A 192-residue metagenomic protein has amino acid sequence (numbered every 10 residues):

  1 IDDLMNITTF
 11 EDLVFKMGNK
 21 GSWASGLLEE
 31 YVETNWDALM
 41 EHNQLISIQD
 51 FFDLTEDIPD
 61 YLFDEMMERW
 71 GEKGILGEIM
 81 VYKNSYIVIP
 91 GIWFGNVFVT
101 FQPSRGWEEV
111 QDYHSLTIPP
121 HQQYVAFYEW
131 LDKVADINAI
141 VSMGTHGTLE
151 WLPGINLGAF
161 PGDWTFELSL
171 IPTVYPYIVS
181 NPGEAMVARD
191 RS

Functional and structural regions predicted by a protein language model:
I1-F101: Extended, H/D-rich, highly charged conserved domains that either
I1-G18, S22-V32, F98-V99, E109-S192: Catalytic or ion-translocation cores adjacent to nucleophile or general acid/base/metal-coordination motifs in diverse
